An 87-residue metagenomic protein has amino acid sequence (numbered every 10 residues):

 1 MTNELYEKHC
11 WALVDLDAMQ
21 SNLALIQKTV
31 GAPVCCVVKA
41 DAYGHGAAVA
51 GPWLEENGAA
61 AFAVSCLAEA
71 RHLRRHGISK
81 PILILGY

Functional and structural regions predicted by a protein language model:
N3-V14, A18-S21, A32-Y87: Active-site-proximal beta-alpha core segment in soluble small-molecule metabolic enzymes
S21-Q27: Structured alpha-helical segments in the cores of large, soluble enzyme domains
